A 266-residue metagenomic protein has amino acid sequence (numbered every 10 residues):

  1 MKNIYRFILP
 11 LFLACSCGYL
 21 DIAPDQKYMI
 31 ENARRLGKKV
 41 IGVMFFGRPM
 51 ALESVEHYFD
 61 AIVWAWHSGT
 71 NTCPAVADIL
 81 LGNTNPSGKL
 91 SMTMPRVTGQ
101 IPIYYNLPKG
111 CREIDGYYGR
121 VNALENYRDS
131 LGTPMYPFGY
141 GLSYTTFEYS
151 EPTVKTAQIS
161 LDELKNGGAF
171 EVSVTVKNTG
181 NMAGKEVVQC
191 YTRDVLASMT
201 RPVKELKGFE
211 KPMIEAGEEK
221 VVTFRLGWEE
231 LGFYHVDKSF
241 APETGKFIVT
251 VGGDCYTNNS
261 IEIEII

Functional and structural regions predicted by a protein language model:
K2-P10: Sec-dependent signal peptide recognition, specifically the positively charged N-region followed immediately by
R35-V40, F59: A short helix->loop->beta-strand "cap" motif at the edges of active sites that frequently abuts
F45-K185, T244, I248-G252: Secreted, periplasmic, or luminal enzymes acting at the cell surface/secretory milieu
N181-S198, K204-L206: Short acidic, flexible loop segments centered on an aromatic residue
S198-Y234: Intrinsically disordered, low-complexity Pro/Gly/Ser/Thr-rich segments with frequent PxxP/GP/PP motifs and embedded
G227-I266: Terminal connector regions
